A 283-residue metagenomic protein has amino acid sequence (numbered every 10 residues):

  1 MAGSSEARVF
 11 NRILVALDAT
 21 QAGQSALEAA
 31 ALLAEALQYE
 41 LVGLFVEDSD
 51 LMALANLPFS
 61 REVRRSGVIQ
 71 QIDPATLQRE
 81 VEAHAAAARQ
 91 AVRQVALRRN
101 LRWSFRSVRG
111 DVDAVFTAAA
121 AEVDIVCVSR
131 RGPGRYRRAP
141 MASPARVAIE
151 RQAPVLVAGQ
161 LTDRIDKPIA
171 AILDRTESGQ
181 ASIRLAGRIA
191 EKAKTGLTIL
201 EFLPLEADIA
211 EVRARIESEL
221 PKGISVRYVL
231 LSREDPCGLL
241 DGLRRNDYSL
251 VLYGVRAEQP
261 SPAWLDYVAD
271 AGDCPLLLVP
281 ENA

Functional and structural regions predicted by a protein language model:
A2-Q71, E150, I165-L231, G238 (+3 more regions): Small/aliphatic-rich secondary-structure junction motif
V9, G23, L27-A29, F105 (+2 more regions): Gly/Ser-rich helix-loop-strand patches that form or flank binding pockets for ribonucleotide-derived cofactors
I69-R79: Short glycine/proline- and acidic residue-enriched helix-loop micro-motifs that form flexible lids or anion-recognition
L77-H84, A88, S107-V108: Active-site beta->alpha loop and helix N-cap motifs at the rims of alpha/beta catalytic domains
E80, A139, D174-S178: Alpha-helix N-cap and loop-to-helix initiation/capping positions
A96-S104, P221-R227: A short helix-to-beta-strand connector/capping loop
G110-D113, L231-C237: Conserved active-site histidine-acidic residue motif and adjacent donor-binding/catalytic loop of glycosyltransferases
